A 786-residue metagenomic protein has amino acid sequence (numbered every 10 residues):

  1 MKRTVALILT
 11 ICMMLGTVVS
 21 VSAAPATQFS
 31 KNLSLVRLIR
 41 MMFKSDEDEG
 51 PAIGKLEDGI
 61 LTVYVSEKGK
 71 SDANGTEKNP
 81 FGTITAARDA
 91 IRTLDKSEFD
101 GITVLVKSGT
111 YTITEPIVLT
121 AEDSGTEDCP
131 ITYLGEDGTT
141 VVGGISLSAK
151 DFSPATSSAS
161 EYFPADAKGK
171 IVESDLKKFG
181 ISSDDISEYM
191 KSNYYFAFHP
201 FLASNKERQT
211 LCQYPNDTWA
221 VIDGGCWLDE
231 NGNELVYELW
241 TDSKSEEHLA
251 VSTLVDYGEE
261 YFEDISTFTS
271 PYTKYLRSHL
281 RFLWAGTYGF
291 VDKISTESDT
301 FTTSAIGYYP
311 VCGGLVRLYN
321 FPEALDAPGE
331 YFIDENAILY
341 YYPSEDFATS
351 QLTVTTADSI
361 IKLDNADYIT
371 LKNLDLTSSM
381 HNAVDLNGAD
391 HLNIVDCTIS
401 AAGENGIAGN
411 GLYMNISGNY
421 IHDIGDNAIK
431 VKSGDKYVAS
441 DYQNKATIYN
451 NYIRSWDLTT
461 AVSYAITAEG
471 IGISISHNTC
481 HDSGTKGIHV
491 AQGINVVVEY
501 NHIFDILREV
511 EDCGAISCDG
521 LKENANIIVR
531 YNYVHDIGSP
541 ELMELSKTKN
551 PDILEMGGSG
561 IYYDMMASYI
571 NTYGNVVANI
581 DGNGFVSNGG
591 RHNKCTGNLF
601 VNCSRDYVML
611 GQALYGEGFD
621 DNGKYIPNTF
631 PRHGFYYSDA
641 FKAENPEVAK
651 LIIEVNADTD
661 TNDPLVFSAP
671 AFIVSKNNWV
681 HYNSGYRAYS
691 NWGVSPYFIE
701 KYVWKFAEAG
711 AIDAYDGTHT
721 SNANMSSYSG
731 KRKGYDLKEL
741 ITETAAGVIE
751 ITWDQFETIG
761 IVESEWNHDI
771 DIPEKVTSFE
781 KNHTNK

Functional and structural regions predicted by a protein language model:
M1-T4, I8: Positively charged n-region of N-terminal signal peptides that target proteins for export
I8-G16: Bacterial N-terminal signal peptides
L15-L33, R37: Sec-dependent signal peptide cleavage junction
Y64-N387, N662, D716, S729-N785: Extracellular polysaccharide-degrading/modifying enzymes targeting complex plant/algal/animal polysaccharides
L105, T112, V118, T132-L134 (+21 more regions): Extracellular beta-strand solenoid repeats
T114-E122, T126-T132, Y569-T752: Predominantly extracellular beta-rich ligand-binding scaffolds that present long acidic/polar faces for carbohydrate
E115-P116, M380-D385, G403-N410, G425-V431 (+9 more regions): Short glycine/acidic-rich loop motifs that flank beta-strands on beta-rich extracellular proteins
D367-S378, D390-G403, Y413-D426, V438-D457 (+11 more regions): Right-handed parallel beta-helix
